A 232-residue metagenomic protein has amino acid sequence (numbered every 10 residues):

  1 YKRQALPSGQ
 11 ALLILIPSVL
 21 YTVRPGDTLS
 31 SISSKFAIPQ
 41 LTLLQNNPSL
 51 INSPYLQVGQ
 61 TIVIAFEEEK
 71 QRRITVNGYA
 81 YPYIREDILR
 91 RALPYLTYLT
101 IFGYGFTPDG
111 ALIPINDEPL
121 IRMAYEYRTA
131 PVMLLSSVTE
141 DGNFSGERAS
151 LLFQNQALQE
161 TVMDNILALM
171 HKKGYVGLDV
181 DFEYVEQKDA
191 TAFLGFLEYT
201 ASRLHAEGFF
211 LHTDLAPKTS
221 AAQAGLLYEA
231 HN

Functional and structural regions predicted by a protein language model:
Y1-Q4: Conserved small/polar residues in nucleotide/adenosyl-binding loops
L6-P7, L56: Short, well-ordered loop/turn sites that connect or cap secondary structure elements
Q10-P39, Q60: Primarily a LysM-type cell-wall glycan-binding module
L15, F102, D181-E183: Conserved residues at the C-terminal ends of beta-strands
S18-Y21, Q60-I88: Boundary/entry segment of secreted carbohydrate-active catalytic domains
E68-P82, L93, T107-N232: Chitinase-like catalytic core of GlcNAc-active glycosidases
Y83-E86, A92, L96, T100-G105: Long, low-complexity intrinsically disordered regions
